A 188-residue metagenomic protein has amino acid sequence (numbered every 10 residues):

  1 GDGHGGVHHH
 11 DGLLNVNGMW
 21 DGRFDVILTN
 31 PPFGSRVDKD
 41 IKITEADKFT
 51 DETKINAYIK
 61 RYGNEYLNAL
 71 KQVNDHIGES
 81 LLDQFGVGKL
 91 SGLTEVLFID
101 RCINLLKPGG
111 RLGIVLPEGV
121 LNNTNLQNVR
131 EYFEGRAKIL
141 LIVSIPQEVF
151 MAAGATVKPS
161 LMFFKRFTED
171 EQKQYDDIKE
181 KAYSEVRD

Functional and structural regions predicted by a protein language model:
G1-G109, G113-I139: SAM-dependent methyltransferase catalytic region
H10, I145, K165: Conserved residues at the C-terminal ends of beta-strands
P31-P32, P117, P146, P159 (+1 more regions): Proline-rich intrinsically disordered, low-complexity coils
D38-K42, D47, D51, M151-D188: Flexible, glycine-/basic-rich loop-and-beta segments that form/coincide with the SAM-dependent methyltransferase
I145-M151: Short, solvent-exposed loop/turn elements at beta->coil junctions and helix N-caps that rim active or binding pockets
